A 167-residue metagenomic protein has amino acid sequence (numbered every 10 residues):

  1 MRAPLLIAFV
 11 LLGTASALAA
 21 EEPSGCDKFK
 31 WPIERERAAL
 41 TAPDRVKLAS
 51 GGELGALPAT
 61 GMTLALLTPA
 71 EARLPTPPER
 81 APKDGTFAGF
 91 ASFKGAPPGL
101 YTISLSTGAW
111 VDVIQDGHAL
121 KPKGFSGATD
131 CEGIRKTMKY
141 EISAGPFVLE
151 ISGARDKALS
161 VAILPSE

Functional and structural regions predicted by a protein language model:
M1-I7: Bacterial N-terminal signal peptides that target proteins for export
F9-A19: Hydrophobic h-region of N-terminal signal peptides that target proteins for export in Gram-negative bacteria
E21-G85: Non-catalytic extracellular/lumenal accessory regions of secreted precursors
P82-I114: Mid-length scaffold segments of soluble, non-membrane domains
A91, K136-M138: Short strand-edge motifs at loop-to-beta-strand transitions and within beta-strands of extracellular beta-rich domains
G99-Y101, Y140-R155: Noncatalytic modules at the cell exterior or secretory-pathway interfaces, chiefly beta-strand-rich lectin/adhesion
G108-G124, A162-L164: Short, surface-exposed beta-strand/strand-loop-strand elements in extracellular ectodomains
R155-S166: Edge beta-strands of jelly-roll/beta-sandwich modules across compartments, strongly enriched in secreted/luminal
